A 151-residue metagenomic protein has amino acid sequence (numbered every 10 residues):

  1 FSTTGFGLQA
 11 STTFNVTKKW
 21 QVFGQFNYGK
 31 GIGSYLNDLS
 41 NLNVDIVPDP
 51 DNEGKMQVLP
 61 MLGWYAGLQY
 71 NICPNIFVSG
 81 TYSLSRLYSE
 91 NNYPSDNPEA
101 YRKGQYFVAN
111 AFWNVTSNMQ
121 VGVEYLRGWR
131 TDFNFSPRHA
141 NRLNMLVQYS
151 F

Functional and structural regions predicted by a protein language model:
F1-N97, Y101: Detector for outer-membrane/organellar transmembrane beta-barrel domains, recognizing the amphipathic beta-strand
Q21, F77, Q120, A140-N144: Outer-membrane beta-barrel architecture
G24, A66, G80, A109-A111 (+2 more regions): Membrane-embedded beta-strand positions of outer-membrane beta-barrel proteins
Y101, D132-P137: Solvent-exposed loop/turn segments connecting transmembrane beta-strands in outer-membrane beta-barrel proteins
G104-Y106: A short, acidic, amphipathic alpha-helical segment used as a generic capping/interface helix at domain edges
W113-V115, H139-F151: Outer-membrane beta-barrel "beta-signal"
